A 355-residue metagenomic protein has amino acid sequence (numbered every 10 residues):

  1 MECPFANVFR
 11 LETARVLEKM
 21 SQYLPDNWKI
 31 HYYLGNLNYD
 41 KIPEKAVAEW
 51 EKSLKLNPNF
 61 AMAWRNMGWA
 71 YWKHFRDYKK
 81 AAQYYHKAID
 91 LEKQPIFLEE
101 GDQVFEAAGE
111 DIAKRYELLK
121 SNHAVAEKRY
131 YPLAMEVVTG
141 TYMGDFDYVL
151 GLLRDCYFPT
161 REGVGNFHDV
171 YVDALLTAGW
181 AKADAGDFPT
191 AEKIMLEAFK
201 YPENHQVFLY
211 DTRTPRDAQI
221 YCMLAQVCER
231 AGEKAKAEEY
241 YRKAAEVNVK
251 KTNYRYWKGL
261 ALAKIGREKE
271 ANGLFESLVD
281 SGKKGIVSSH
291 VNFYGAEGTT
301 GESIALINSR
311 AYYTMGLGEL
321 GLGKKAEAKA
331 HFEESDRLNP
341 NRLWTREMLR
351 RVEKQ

Functional and structural regions predicted by a protein language model:
E2, N36, W69-A70, D102-V104 (+6 more regions): Residue-level recognition of tetratricopeptide repeat
F5-K19, Y39-K52, K73-K87, A107-L118 (+4 more regions): Structural signature of tandem alpha-helical TPR/SEL1-like repeats, specifically the intra-repeat loop/turn
L17-L24, K120-V125, F158-H168, E203-R213 (+1 more regions): Flexible helix-coil transition and linker loops at the boundaries of alpha-helical arrays
K19-M20, K52-S53, K87-A88, N122 (+5 more regions): Canonical positions in the second alpha-helix
N27, F60, K93-P95, R129 (+6 more regions): Residue-level recognition of tetratricopeptide repeat
I30, A63, I96-L98, P132 (+7 more regions): TPR alpha-solenoid repeat register
Y33, N66, E100-G101, M135 (+5 more regions): Canonical tetratricopeptide repeat
